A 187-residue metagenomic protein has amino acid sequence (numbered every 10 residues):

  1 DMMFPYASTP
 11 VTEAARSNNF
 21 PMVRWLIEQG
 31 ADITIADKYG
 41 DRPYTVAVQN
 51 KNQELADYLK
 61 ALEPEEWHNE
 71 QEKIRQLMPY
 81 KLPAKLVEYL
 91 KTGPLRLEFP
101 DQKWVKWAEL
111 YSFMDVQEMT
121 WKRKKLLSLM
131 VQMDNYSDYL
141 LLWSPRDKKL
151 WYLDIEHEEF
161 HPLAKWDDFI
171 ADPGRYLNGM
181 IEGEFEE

Functional and structural regions predicted by a protein language model:
D1-V11, A36-R42: Ankyrin-repeat boundary/"N-cap" motif
P5, E13-N19, V46-N52: Ankyrin repeat A-helix N-terminal signature
N18-E28, N52-A61: Ankyrin repeat structural motif
Y39-D41, T45-L142: A surface-exposed partner-binding patch
D147-D172: A short, surface-exposed interaction/processing loop segment used at functional sites
Y176-E187: Well-ordered alpha/beta subsegment
